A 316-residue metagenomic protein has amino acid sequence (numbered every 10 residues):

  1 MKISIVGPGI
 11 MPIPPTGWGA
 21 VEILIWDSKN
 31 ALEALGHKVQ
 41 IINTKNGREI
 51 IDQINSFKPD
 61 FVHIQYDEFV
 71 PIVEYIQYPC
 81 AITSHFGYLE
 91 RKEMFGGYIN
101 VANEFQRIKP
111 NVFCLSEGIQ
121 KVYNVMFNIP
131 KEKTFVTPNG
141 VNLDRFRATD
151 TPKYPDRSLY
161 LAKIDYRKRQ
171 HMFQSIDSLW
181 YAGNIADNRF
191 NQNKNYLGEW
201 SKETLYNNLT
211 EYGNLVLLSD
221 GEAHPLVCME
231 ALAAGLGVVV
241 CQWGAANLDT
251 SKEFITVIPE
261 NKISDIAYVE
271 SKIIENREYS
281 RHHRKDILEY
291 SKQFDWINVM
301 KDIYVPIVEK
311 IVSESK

Functional and structural regions predicted by a protein language model:
K92-E93, N124-V125, K133, P138-D156: Acidic anion/phosphate-binding donor-loop and adjacent secondary structure in glycosyltransferase catalytic cores
E93-V112: Membrane-proximal helix-turn-helix segments that form the acceptor-binding/catalytic region of lipid-linked
Q106-K133, V141: A short, active-site helix/loop in glycosyltransferases that binds the activated sugar's phosphate group
F113, D150-K168, Q174-W180: Conserved donor-binding/catalytic core segment of Leloir-type glycosyltransferases
E199, K252-S264, K272-R277: Conserved acidic donor-binding segment of nucleotide-sugar-dependent glycosyltransferases
D220: Aromatic "clamp/platform" in nucleotide-sugar-dependent glycosyltransferases that forms part of the donor/acceptor
G237-C241, N247: Short hydrophobic beta-strand element within catalytic cores of glycosyltransferases and related nucleotide-activated
N261, R277-S313: A charged, aromatic-enriched C-terminal amphipathic alpha-helix characteristic of glycosyltransferases across folds
